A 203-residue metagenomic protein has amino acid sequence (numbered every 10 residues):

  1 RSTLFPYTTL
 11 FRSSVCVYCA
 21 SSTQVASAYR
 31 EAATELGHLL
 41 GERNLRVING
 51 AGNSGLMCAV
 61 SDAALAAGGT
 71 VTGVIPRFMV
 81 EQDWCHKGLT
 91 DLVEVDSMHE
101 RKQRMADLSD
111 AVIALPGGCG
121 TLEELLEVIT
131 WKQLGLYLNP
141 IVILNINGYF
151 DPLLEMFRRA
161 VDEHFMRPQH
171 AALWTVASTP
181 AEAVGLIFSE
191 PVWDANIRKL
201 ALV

Functional and structural regions predicted by a protein language model:
R1-S2, W84, R104, Q133: Structural motif
T3, Y29, A33, T121: Short, conserved glycine- and acidic-residue-centered signature motifs in active-site or ligand-binding loops
T3-L10: Short, small-residue-biased leader/transition segments that mark boundaries at the very start of proteins
F11-L108, I146-L186, P191-V203: A cross-family phosphate/adenosyl-ligand binding-site feature
T70-T72, L134-N145: Gly/Pro- and small hydrophobic-enriched strand-loop and loop-to-helix capping segments that sit at the rims
E100-G135, V142, W193-K199: Active-site/ligand-binding-proximal alpha/beta "capping" segment
L115, L136-N139, N147-P152: Glycine-rich phosphate/nucleotide-binding loop
L115-P116, P140-L144, A171-W174: Flexible, glycine/proline-enriched loop segments at strand-loop-helix junctions that form or flank small-ligand binding
